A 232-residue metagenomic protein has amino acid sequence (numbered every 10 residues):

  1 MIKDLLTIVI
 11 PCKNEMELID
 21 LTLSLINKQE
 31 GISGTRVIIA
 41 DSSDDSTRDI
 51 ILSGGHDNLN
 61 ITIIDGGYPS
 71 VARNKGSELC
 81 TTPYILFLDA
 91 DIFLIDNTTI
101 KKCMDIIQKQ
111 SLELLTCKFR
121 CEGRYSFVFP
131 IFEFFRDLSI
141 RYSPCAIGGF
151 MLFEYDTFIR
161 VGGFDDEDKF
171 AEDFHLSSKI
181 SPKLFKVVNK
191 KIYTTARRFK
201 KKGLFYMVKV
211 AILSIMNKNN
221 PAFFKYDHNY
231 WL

Functional and structural regions predicted by a protein language model:
N14-K28: Short, well-formed alpha-helical segments that are part of the catalytic scaffolds of diverse glycosyltransferases
E17-D20, D45-G54: Acidic helix N-cap motif at the loop->helix transition within catalytic regions of sugar-transfer enzymes
G34-S43, T62-G66: Short beta-strand/loop segment that forms part of the nucleotide-sugar
A40-D49, I92-F93: A conserved acidic beta->alpha catalytic loop
I64-C80: Glycine-rich, basic loop-to-helix element that forms the pyrophosphate-binding segment of sugar-nucleotide handling
I85: Short aromatic/hydrophobic "clamp" motif used to bind/position activated sugar donors
N97-F127: Conserved donor NDP-sugar-binding/catalytic core segment of glycosyltransferases
L114-R124, F135-F153: A recurrent flexible, glycine/aromatic-enriched loop bordering the glycosyltransferase active site that acts as
